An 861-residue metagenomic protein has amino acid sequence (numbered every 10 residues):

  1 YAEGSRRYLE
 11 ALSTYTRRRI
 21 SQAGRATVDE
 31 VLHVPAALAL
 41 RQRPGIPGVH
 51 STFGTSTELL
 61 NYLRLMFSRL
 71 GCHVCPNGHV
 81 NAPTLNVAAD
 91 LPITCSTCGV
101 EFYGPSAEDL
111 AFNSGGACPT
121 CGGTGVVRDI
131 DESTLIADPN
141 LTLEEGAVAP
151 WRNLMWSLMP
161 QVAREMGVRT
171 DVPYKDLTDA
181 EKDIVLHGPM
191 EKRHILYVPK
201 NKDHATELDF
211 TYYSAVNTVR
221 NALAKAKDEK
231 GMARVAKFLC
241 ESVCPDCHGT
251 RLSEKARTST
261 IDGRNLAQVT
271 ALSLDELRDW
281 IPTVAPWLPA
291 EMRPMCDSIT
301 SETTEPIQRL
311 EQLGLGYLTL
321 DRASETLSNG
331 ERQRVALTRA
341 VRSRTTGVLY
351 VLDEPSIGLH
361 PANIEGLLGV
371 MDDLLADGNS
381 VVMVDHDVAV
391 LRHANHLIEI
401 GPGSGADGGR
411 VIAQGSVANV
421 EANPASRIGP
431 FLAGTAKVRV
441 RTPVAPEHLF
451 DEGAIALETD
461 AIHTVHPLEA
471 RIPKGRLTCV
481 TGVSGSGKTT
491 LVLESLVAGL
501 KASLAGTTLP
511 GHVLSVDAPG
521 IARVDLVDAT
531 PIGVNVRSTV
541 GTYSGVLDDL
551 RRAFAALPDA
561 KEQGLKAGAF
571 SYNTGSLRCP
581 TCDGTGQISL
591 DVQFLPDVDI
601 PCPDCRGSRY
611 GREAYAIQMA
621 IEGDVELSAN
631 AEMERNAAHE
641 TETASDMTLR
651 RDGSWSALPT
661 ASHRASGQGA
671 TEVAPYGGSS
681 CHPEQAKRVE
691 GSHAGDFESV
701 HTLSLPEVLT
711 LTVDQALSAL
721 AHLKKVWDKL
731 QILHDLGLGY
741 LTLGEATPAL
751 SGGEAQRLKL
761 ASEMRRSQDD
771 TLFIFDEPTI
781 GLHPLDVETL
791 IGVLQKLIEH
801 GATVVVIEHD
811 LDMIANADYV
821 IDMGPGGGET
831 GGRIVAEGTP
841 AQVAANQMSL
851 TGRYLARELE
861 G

Functional and structural regions predicted by a protein language model:
Y1-W655, P659-H663, C681, Q685-R688 (+1 more regions): Conserved phosphate-binding elements of NTP-dependent enzyme cores
G677-G678: Ser/Thr-rich, Pro/Gly/Ala-heavy low-complexity intrinsically disordered linkers and tails of secreted extracellular
